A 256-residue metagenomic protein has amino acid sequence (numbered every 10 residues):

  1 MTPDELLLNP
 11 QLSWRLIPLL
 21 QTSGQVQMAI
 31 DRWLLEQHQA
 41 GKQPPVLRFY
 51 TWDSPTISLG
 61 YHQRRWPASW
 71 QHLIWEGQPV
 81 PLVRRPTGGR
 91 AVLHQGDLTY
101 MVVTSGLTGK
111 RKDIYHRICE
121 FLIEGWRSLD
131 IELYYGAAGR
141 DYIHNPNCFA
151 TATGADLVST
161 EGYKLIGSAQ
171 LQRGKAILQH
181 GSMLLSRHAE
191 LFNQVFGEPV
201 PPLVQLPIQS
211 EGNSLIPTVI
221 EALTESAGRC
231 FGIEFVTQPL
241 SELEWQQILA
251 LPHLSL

Functional and structural regions predicted by a protein language model:
M1-L73, R84-R85, C148, V158 (+1 more regions): Active-site loop/lid in soluble adenylation, ligation, and acyl-transfer enzymes
D53, S159-G162, R173-G174, R187: Short acidic-glycine loop/turn motifs at beta-strand connectors
Q63-R64, T104-L107, E161-G162, R187-E190: Short loop segments at secondary-structure junctions
W66-G88, L107-T108, R117-I118: Short acidic (Asp/Glu) patches
P86-S105, V195-P207: Residues forming anionic-ligand binding surfaces in small-molecule and nucleic-acid pockets of primarily soluble enzymes
Q95-G154: Internal, conserved structured core segments that host functional sites
G109, F121-D141, R173-L256: Long, positively charged amphipathic alpha-helical accessory segments at protein N-termini or as interdomain linkers
T151-V158, G162-L171: Aromatic/basic-lined ligand-recognition segments that form π-stacking hydrophobic pockets flanked by Lys/Arg to engage
